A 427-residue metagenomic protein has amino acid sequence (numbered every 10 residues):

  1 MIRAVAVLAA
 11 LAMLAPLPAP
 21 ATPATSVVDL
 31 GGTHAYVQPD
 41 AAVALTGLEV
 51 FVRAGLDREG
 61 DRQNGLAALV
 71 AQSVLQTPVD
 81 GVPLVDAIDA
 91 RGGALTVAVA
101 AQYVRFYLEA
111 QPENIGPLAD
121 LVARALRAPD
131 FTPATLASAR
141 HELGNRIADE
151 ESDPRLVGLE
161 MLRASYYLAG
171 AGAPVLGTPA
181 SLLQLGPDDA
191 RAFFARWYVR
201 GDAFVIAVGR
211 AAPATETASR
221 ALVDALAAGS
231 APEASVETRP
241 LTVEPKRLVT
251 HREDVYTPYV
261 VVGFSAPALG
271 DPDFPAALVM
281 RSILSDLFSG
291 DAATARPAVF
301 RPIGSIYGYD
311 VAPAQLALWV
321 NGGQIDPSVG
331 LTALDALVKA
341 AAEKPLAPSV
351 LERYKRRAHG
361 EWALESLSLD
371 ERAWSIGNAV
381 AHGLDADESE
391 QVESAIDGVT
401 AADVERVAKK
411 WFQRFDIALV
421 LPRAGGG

Functional and structural regions predicted by a protein language model:
V5-P16: Bacterial N-terminal signal peptides
T22-T25, L30-T33, A42-G47, F51-R53 (+15 more regions): Extracytoplasmic
T25, F204-R210, W319-V320, E352-G427: C-terminal regions of mature proteins
D40-V43, E49-A54, A234-G290, A317-W319: His/Glu-based metal-binding/catalytic segments typifying zinc-dependent metallopeptidases
L48-P112, S152, V175, I283-R301: M16/MPP (pitrilysin/insulinase) zinc-metallopeptidase core fold and M16-derived inactive scaffolds
P78, L84-F193, A336, L351-D370: Acidic/histidine-enriched segments that form metal/cofactor-coordinating and catalytic pocket/exosite environments
E142-E160, E244-P245, V249-T257, A298-R301 (+2 more regions): Short acidic/His-enriched helical or mixed secondary-structure segments at domain edges of catalytic enzymes and some
A169-V175, V199-R200, F204-A268, L421-G426: An aromatic/glycine/proline-enriched structural segment found at the starts of mature extracellular/organellar domains
